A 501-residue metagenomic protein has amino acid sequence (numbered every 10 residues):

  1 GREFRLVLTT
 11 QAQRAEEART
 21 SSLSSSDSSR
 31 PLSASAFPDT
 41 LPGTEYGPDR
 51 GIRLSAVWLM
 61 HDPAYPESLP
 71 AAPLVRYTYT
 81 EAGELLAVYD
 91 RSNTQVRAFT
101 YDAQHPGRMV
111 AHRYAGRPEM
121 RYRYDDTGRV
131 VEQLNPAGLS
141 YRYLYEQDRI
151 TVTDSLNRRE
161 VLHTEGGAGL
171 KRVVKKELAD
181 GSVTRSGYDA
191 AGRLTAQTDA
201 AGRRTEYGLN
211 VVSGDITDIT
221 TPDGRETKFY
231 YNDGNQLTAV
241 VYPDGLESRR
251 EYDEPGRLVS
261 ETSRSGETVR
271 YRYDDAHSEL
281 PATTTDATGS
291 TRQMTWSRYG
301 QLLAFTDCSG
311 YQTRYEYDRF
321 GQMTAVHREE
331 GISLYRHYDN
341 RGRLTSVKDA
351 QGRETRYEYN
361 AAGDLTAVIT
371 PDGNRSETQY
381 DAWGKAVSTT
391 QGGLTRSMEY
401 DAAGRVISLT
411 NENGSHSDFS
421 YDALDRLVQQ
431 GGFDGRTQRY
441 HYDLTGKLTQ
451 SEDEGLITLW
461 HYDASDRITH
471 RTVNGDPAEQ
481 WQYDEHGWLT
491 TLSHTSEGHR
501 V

Functional and structural regions predicted by a protein language model:
G1-V501: Extended charged/polar low-complexity repeat regions
